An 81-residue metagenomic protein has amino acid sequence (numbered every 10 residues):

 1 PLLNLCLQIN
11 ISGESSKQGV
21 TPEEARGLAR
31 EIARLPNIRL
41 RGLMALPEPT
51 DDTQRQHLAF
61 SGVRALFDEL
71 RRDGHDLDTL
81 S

Functional and structural regions predicted by a protein language model:
P1-S81: Conserved alpha/beta-domain cores
